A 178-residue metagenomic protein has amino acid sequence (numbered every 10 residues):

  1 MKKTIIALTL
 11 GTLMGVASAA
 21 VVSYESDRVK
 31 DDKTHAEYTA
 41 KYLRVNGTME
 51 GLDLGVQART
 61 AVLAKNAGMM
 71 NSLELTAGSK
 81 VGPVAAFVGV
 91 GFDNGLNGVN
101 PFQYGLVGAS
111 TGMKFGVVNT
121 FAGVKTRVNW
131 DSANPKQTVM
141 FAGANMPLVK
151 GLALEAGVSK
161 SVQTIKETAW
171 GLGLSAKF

Functional and structural regions predicted by a protein language model:
K2-F178: Outer-membrane beta-barrel proteins
